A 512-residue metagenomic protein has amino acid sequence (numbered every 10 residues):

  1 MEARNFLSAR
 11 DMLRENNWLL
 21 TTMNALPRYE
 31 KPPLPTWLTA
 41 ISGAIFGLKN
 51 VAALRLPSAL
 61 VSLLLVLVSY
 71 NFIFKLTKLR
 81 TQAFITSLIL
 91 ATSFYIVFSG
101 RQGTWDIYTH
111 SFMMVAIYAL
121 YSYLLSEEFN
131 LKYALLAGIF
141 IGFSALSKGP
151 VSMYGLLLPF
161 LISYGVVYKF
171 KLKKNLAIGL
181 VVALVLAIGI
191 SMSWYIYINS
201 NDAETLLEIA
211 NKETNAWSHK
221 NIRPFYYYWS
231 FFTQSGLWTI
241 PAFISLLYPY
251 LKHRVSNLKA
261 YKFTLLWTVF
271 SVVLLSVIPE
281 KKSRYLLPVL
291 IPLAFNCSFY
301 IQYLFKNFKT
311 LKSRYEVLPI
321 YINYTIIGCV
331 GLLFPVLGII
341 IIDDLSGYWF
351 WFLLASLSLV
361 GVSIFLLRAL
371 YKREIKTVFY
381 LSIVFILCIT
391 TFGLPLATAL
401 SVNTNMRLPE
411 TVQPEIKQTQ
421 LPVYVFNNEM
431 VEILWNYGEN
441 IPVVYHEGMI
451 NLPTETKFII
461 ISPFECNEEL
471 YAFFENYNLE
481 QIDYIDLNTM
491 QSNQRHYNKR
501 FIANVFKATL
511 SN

Functional and structural regions predicted by a protein language model:
R4-E30, L34-W37, I41: Extracytosolic helix-loop segments that constitute the early lumenal/periplasmic catalytic or substrate-binding loops
S8, F140-F143, S147, S152-S283 (+3 more regions): Transmembrane-lumen/periplasm boundary regions of multi-pass, lipid-linked membrane glycan transferases
P33-W37, G47-L64: Loop-to-helix entry region of an early transmembrane alpha helix in multi-pass inner-membrane enzymes
V51-L54, F98-T109: Short acidic/glycine- and proline-prone juxtamembrane loop motifs at membrane-interface regions of multi-pass membrane
L56-T77, V115: Transmembrane-helix motifs of polytopic, lipid-linked glycan transferases
V68, T109-S126, L293-N296: Specific aromatic-rich, kink-prone transmembrane helix
K75-T77, A116-Y133, I301: Membrane-interface transmembrane helices that cradle and orient dolichyl/undecaprenyl
L135, I139, P249-N440, V444-N512: Membrane-embedded architecture of ER/inner-membrane glycosylation machinery
